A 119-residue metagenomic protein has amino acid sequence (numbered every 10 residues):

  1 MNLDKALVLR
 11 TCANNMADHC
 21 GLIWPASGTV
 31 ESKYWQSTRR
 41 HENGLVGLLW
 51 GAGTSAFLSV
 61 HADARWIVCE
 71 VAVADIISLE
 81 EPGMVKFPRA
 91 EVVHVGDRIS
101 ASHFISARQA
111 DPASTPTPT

Functional and structural regions predicted by a protein language model:
M1-T119: Short, glycine-biased loop/turn motifs at secondary-structure junctions and in low-complexity Ser/Thr/Pro-rich termini
